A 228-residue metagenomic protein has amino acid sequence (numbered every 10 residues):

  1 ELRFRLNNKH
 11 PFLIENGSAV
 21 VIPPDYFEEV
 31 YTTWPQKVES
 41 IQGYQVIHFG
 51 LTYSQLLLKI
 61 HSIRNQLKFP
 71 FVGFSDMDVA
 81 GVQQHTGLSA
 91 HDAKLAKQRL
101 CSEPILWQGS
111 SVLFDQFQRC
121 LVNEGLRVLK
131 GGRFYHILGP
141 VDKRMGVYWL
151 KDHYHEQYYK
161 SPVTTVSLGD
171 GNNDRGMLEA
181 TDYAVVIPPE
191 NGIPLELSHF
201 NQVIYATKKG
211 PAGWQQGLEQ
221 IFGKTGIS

Functional and structural regions predicted by a protein language model:
E1-G73: Active-site phosphate-binding/coordination module
L2-F4, V82, G176-M177: Short glycine-biased active-site loop of nucleotidyltransferases that positions the nucleotide triphosphate and helps
L6-N8, N16, E124, A180-D182 (+1 more regions): Short, structured coil segments at secondary-structure junctions
K9-E15, H91-D92, A184-P189: Short hydrophobic/aromatic-enriched beta-strand-loop microsegments
P11, P70, R127, Q202-I204: Conserved beta-strand segments of alpha/beta enzyme cores
Y26-Y31, T86-S89, Q220-K224: Short, surface-exposed amphipathic charged segments that create phosphate/polyanion-binding patches used for binding
K59-V166: Conserved acidic, metal-coordinating active-site core of Asp-based, Mg2+-dependent phosphoryl-transfer enzymes
F134-S228: Mg2+-dependent phosphoryl-transfer enzymes with acidic/Ser/Thr/Gly-rich catalytic loops
